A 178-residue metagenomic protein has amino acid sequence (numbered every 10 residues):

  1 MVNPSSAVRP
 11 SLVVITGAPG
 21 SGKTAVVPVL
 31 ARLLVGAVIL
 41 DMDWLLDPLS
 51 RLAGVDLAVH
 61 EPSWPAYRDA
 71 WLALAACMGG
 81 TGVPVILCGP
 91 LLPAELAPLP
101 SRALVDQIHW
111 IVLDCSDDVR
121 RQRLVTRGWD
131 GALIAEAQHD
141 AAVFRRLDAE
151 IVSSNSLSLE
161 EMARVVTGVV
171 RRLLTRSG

Functional and structural regions predicted by a protein language model:
I15: Hydrophobic anchor at the beta1->P-loop junction of P-loop NTPases
A18: P-loop (Walker A) phosphate-binding loop of NTP-binding proteins
S21: ATP-binding Walker
T24: Walker A/P-loop
V27-A70: Conserved substrate/cofactor phosphate-moiety recognition/catalytic segment in nucleotide-dependent phosphotransferases
S63-V105: Glycine-rich phosphate-binding loop used to anchor ATP phosphates in small-molecule kinases, encompassing both
G89, L104-L124: Conserved phosphate-donor/acceptor-positioning beta-strand/loop module used by diverse small-molecule
T126-G178: Small-molecule kinase domains that catalyze NTP-dependent phosphoryl transfer to phosphate-bearing small molecules
